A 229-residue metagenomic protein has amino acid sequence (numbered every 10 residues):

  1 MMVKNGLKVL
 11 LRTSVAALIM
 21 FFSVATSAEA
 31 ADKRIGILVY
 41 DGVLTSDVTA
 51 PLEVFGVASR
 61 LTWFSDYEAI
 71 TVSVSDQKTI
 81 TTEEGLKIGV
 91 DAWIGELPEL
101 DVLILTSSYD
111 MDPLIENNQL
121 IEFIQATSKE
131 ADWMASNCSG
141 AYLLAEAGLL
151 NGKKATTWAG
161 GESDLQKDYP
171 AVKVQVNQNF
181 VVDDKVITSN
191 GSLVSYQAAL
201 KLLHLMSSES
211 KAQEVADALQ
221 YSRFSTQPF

Functional and structural regions predicted by a protein language model:
M1-V9: N-terminal secretory signal peptides that target proteins for export/translocation
R12-S23: Bacterial N-terminal signal peptides
E29-M134, Y142-E146, V172-N177, Y196-F229: Extended, subdomain-level signal for the structured scaffold at the beginning of enzyme domains
D32-G36, K154, K185: Residues that mark the start of a beta-strand
M134-A135, A155: A short beta-strand/loop micro-motif in the catalytic core of glycosyltransferases that engages the nucleotide-sugar
N151-N177: A conserved active-site-flanking secondary-structure segment within enzyme catalytic domains
D184-G191: A short glycine-threonine-serine/GTX helix/turn-capping micro-motif
